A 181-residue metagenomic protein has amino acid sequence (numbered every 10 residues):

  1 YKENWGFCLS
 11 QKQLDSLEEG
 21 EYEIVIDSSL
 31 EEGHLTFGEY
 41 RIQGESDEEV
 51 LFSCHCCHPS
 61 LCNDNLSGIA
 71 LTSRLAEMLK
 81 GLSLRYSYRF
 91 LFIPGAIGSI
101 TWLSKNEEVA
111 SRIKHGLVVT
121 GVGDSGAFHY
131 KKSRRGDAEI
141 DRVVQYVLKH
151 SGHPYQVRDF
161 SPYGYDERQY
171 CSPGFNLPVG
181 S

Functional and structural regions predicted by a protein language model:
Y1-S181: N-terminal hydrophobic/helix-forming segments and targeting peptides
